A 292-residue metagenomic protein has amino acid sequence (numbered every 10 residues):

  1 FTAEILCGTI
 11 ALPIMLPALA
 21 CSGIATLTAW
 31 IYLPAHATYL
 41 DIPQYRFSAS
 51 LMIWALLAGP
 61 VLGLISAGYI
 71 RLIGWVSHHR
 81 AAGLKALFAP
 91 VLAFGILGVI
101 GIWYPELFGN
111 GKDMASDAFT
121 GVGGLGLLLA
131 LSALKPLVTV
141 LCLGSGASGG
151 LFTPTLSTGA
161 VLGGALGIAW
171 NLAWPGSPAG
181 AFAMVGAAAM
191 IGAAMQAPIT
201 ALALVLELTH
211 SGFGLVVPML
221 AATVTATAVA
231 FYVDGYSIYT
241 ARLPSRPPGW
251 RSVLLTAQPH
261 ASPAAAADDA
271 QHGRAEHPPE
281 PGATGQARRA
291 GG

Functional and structural regions predicted by a protein language model:
F1-G292: Alpha-helical transmembrane segments and immediately membrane-proximal extracytoplasmic
